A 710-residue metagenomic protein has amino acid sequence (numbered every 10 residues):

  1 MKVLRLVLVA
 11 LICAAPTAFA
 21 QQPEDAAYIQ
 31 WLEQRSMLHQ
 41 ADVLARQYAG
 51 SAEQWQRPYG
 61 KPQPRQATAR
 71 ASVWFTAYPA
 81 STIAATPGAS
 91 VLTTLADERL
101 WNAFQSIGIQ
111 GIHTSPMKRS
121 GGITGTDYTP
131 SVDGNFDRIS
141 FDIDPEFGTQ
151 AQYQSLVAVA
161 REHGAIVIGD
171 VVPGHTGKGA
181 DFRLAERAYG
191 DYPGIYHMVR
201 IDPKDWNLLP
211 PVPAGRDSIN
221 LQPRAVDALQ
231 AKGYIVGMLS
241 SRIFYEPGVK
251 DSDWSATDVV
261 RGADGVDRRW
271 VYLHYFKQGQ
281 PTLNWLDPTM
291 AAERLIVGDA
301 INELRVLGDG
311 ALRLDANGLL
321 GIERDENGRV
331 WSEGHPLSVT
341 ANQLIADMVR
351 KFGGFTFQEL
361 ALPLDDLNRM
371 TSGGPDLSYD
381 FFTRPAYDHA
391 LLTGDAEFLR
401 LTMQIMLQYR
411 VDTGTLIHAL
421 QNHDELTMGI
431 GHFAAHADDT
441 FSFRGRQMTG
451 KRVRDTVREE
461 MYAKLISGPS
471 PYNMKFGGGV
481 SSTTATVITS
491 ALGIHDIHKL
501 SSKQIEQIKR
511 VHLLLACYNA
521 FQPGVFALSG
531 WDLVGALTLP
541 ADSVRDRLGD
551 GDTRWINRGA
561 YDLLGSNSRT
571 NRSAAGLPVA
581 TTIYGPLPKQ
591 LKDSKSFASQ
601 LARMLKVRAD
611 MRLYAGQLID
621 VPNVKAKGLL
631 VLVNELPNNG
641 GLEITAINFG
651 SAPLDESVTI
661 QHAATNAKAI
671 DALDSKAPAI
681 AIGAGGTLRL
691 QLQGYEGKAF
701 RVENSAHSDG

Functional and structural regions predicted by a protein language model:
V7-A15: Bacterial N-terminal signal peptides
A18-A20: Boundary at the C-terminal end of the N-terminal hydrophobic targeting segment
Q22-A292, L319-T393, L399, M406: Acidic/aromatic-lined carbohydrate-recognition and catalytic surfaces of CAZymes acting on diverse glycans
A214-E246, Q404-T449: Extended catalytic-interface subdomain
R410, L416-Q421, L426-E643, F649-P653: Loop/helix patches that line or flank the sugar-binding groove of alpha-linked glycan CAZymes
F649-T665: Surface-exposed beta-strand/loop patches in extracellular or lumenal glycoproteins
Q661-K676: Solvent-exposed beta-hairpin/edge-strand motifs
I682-G710: C-terminal beta-strand-rich structural cap/linker in extracellular carbohydrate-active enzymes
